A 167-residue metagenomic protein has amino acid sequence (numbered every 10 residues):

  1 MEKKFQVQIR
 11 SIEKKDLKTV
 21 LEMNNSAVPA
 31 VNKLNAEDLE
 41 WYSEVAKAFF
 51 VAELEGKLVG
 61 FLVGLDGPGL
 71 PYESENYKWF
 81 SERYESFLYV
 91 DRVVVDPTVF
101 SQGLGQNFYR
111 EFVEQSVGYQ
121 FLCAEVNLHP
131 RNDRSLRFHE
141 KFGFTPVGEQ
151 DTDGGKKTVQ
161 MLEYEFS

Functional and structural regions predicted by a protein language model:
Q6-V20: A short beta-loop-alpha structural element at the N-terminal edge of CoA-dependent acyl/N-acetyltransferase catalytic
A48-L65: Conserved beta-hairpin
V63-R92: Conserved acyl-donor/pantetheine-binding loop and adjacent beta-alpha core of acyl/acetyltransferases and related
S81, D91-F100, N127-H129: A short, internal acetyl-CoA/4′-phosphopantetheine-binding micro-motif in the GNAT/acyltransferase core
V95, S101-E114, K141: Conserved acetyl-CoA-binding loop-helix of GNAT-fold acetyltransferases
S116-L128: Conserved GNAT acetyl-CoA-binding A-motif
H129-G148: Conserved active-site alpha-helix within GNAT-family acetyltransferase domains
D151-S167: C-terminal "cap" of GNAT-fold acetyltransferases
